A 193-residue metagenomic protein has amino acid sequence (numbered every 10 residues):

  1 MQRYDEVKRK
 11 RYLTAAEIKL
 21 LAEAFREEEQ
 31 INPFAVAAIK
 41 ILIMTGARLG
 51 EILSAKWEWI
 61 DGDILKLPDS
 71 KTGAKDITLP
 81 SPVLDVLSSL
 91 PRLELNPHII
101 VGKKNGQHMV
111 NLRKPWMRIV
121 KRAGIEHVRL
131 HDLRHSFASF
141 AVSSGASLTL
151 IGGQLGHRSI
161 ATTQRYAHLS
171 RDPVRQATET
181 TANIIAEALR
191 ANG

Functional and structural regions predicted by a protein language model:
M1-L49, L53, G73, L93-L95 (+1 more regions): Basic, Lys/Arg- and aromatic-enriched nucleic-acid-binding interface segment
Y4-D5, Y12, P68-G73, L155 (+1 more regions): Catalytic-site neighborhood detector that most strongly recognizes the C-terminal catalytic loop/helix of tyrosine
Y12-I18, P80-E126: Active-site/catalytic core of tyrosine-dependent DNA strand-transfer enzymes
A15, E23, S54, G62 (+2 more regions): Phosphate-coordinating loops and pocket residues in cytosolic domains that bind phosphorylated ligands
E23, S89-L95, G102-Q107, A161 (+1 more regions): C-terminal secondary-structure termini that scaffold catalytic or DNA-interacting sites
K40, M44-E51, P115-R118, R134-R158 (+1 more regions): C-terminal catalytic core of tyrosine-transesterase DNA break-rejoin enzymes
E58-I64, E126-H127, A146-R165, Q176: Short, polar N-cap/turn motifs at the start of nucleic acid-interacting alpha helices
I64, D76-T78: Well-ordered beta-strand positions in beta-sheet-rich domains
